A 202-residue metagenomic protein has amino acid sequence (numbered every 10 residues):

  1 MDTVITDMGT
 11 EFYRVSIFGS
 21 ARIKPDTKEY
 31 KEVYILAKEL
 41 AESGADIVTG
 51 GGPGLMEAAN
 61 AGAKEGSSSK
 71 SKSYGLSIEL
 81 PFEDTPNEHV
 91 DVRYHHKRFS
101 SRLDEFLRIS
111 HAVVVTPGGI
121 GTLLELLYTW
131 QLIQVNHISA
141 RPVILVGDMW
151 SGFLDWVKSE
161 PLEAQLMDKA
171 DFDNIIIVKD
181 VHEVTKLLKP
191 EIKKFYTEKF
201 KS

Functional and structural regions predicted by a protein language model:
M1-G75: Glycine-rich beta-alpha loop segments
G19-A21, G51, L76-E79, H96-R98 (+3 more regions): Fold-independent oxyanion-binding glycine-rich loops and adjacent beta-strand/coil segments at enzyme active sites
P25-D26, F82-D84, S151-D155: Short, charged/polar "capping" segments at the starts of alpha-helices and the immediately preceding loops
V33-Y34, K64-E65, T129-I133, S159-L162 (+1 more regions): Short, solvent-exposed amphipathic alpha-helical segments in soluble enzyme and RNA/protein-processing domains
G54-V115: Acidic/glycine-enriched connector segments
M56-E57, L123, T185: Short, well-ordered alpha-helical microsegments
E88-H89, H96-N174: Conserved phosphate- and dinucleotide-binding cores of soluble alpha/beta proteins, encompassing both enzyme active
M167-S202: A charged, well-structured terminal subsegment
